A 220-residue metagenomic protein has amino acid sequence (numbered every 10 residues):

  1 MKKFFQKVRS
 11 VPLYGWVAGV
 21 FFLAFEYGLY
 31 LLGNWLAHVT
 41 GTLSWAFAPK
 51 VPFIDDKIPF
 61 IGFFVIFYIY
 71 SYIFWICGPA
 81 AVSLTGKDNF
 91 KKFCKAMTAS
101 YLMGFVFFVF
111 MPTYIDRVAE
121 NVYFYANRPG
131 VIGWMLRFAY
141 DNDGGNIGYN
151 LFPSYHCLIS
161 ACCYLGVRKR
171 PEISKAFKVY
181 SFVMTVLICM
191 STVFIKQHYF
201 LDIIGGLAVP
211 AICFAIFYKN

Functional and structural regions predicted by a protein language model:
M1-W75, G133: N-terminal transmembrane-helix/juxtamembrane module of multi-pass inner/ER membrane proteins
S10, Y14-F22, K91-A99, A176-V183 (+1 more regions): Alpha-helical transmembrane segments of integral membrane proteins
E26-L31, Y101-F110, V183-V193: Aromatic-anchored segments of alpha-helical transmembrane domains
G33-P49, F53, L84-A176: Membrane-interface loops
P52, F74-G78, L158-G166, V183-S191: Hydrophobic, membrane-inserted alpha-helices
P59-I73, G145-G166, F200, I204: Membrane-interface loop-to-helix entry segments
V122, G144, G148-F152, L187-F214: Interfacial helix-loop-helix junctions of multi-pass membrane proteins
Y164-R168, P210-Y218: Hydrophobic transmembrane alpha-helices
